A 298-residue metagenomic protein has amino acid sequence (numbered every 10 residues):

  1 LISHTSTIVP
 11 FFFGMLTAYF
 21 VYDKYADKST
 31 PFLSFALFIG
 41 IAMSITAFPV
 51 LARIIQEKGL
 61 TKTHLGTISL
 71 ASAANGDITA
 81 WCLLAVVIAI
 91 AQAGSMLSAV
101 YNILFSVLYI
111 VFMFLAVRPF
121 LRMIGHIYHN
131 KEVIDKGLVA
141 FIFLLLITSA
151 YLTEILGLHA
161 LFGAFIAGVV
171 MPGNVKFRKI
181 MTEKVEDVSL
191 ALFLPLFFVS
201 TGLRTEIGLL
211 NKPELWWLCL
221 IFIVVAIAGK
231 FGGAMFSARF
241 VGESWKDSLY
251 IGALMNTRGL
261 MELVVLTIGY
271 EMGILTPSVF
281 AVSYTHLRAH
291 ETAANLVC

Functional and structural regions predicted by a protein language model:
L1, M123-I221: Membrane-interface junctions of multi-pass transporters
L1-T5, A26-M43, R53-A74, I180 (+4 more regions): The feature identifies polytopic integral membrane transport proteins across all domains of life
T7-M15, Y19, I45-P49, W81-A85 (+8 more regions): Transmembrane alpha-helical segments of multi-pass membrane transport proteins and ion-pumping complexes
G14-A18, W81-V86, L146-L158, F197-L209 (+1 more regions): Hydrophobic alpha-helical transmembrane segments in multi-pass integral membrane proteins
Y22-S29, I90-A99, E206-E214: Membrane-interface helix termini and inter-helical loops of multi-pass transporters
L33-S44, N102-V111, L156-A167, W217-A226: Structural signature of hydrophobic alpha-helical transmembrane segments
P49-L60, P119-Y128, V170-E183, A234-G242: C-terminal ends of transmembrane helices
T285-T292: Conserved small/polar residues in nucleotide/adenosyl-binding loops
